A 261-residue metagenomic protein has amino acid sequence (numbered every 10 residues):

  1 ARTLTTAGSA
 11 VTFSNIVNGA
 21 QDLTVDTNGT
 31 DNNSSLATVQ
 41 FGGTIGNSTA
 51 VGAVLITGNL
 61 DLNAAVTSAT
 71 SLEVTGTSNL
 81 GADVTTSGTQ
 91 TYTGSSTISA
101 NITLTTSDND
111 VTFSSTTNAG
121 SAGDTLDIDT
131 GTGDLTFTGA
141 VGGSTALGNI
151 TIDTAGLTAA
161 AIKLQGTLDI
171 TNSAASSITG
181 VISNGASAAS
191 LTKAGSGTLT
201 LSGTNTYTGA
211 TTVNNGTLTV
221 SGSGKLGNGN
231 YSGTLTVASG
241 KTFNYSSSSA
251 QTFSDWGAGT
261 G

Functional and structural regions predicted by a protein language model:
A1-T6, N18-S34, N47-N59, S68-T89 (+5 more regions): Beta-strand repeat architectures
T12, T112, A194-S196: Well-ordered alpha-helical segments embedded in enzymatic catalytic cores
F13-S14, V39-F41, N59-A64, S71 (+2 more regions): Low-complexity, intrinsically disordered repeat segments enriched
